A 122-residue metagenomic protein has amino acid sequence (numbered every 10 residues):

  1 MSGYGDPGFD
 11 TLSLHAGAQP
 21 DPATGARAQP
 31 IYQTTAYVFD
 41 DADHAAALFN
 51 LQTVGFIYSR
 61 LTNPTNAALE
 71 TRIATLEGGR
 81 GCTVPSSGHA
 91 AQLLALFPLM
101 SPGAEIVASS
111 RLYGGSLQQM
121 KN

Functional and structural regions predicted by a protein language model:
S2-N63, T71: N-terminal "arm"/small-domain region of PLP-dependent enzymes with the aminotransferase-like
G17, L76, P98: Change "in soluble alpha/beta enzymes" to "in soluble alpha/beta proteins
D21, V84-S87, S110-R111: Short glycine- and Lys/Arg-enriched binding-loop motifs that mark or flank ligand-binding interfaces
P30-I31, G81-V84, A104-E105: Structural motif
D41-A90, G115-L117, K121-N122: Conserved N-terminal alpha-helix of the aminotransferase class I/II PLP-enzyme fold
P98-S116: Conserved PLP-anchoring active-site segment centered on the Schiff-base-forming lysine
